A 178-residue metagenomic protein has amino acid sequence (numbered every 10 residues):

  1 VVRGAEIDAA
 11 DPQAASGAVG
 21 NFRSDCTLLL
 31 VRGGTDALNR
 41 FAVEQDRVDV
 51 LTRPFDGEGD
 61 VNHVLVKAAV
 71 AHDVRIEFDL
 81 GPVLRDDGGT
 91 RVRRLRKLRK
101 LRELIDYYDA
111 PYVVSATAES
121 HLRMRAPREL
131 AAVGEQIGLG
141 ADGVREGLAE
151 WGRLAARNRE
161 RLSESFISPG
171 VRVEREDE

Functional and structural regions predicted by a protein language model:
V1-F41: A metal-dependent hydrolase metal-coordination microenvironment
A37-E178: Charged catalytic cores and adjacent phosphate/nucleic-acid-binding surfaces used for phosphate/nucleic-acid chemistry
